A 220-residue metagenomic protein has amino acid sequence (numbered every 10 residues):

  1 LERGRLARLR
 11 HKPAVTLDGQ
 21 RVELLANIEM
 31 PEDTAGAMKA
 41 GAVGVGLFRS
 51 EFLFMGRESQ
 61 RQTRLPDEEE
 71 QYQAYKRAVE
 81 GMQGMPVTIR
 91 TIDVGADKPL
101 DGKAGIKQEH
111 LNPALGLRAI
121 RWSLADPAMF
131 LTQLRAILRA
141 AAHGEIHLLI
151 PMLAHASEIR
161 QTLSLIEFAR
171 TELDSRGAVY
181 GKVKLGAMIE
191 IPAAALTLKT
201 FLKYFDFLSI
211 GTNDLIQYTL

Functional and structural regions predicted by a protein language model:
E2-L220: Conserved alpha/beta-domain cores
